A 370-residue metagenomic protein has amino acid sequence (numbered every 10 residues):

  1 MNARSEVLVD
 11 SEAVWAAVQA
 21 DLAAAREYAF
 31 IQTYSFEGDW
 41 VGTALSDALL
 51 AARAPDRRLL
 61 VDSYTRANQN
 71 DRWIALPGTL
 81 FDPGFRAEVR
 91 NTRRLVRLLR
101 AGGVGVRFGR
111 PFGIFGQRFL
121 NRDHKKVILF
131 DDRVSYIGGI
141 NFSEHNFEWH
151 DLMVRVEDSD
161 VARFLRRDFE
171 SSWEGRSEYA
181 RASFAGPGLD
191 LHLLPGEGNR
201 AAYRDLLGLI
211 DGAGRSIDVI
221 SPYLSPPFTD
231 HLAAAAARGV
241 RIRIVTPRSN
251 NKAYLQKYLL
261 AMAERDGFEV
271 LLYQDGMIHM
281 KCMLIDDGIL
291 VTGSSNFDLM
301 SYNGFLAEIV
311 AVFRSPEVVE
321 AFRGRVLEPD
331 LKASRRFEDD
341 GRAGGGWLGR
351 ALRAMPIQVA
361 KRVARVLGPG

Functional and structural regions predicted by a protein language model:
M1-G370: Charged, low-complexity intrinsically disordered terminal segments
